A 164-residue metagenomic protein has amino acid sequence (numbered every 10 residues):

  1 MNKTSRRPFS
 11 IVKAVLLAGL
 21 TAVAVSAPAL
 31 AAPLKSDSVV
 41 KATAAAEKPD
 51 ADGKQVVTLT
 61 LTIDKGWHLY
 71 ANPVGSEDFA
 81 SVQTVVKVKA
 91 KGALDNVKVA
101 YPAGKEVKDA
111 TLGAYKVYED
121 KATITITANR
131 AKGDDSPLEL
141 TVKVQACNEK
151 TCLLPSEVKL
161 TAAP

Functional and structural regions predicted by a protein language model:
N2-L17: Bacterial N-terminal signal peptides that target proteins for export
I11-V12, G19-L30: C-terminal segment of classical bacterial N-terminal signal peptides
P28-P164: Extracellular/lumen-exposed scaffold segments
